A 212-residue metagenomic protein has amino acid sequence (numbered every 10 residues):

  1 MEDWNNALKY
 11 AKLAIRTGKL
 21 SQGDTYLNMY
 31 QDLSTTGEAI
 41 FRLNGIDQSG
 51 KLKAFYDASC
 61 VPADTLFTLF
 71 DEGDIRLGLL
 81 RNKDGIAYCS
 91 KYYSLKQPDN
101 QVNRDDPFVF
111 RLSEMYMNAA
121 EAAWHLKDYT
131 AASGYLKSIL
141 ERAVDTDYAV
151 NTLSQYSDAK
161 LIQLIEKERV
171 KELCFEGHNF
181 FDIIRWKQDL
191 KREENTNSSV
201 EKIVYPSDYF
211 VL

Functional and structural regions predicted by a protein language model:
M1-A54, T68-L212: Acidic/polar-rich alpha-helix caps and helix-coil junctions
